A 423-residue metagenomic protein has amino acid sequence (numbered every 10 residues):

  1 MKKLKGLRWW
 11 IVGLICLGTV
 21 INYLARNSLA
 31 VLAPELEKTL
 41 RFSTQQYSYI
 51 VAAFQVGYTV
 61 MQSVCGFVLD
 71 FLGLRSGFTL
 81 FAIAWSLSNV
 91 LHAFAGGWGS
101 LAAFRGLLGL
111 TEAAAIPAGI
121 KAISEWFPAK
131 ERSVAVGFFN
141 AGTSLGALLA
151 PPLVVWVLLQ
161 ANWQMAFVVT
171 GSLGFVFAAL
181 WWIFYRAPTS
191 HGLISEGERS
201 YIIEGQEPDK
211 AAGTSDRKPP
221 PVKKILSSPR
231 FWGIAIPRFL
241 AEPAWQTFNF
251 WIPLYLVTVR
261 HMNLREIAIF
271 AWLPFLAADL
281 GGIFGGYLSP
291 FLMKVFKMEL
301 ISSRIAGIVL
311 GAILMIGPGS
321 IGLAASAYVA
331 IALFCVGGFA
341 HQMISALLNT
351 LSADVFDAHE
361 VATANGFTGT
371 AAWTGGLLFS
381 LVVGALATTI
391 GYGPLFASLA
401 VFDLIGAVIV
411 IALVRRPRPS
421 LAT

Functional and structural regions predicted by a protein language model:
N27, Q55-S63, A147-L148, F275-D279 (+2 more regions): Residue-level signature of mid-helix packing/kink "hotspots" within the transmembrane helices of 12-pass Major
L29-V31, L226-G285, H341-S345, N349: Extracytoplasmic gate region of multi-pass secondary transporters
R41, G73, F94-S100, T111 (+3 more regions): Helix-breaking motifs and short loop linkers at transmembrane-helix boundaries and internal kinks in secondary membrane
V60-G99: Conserved MFS/SLC helix-loop-helix module at the cytosolic interface between two early adjacent transmembrane helices
S76-V90, L300-G319, A400: Structural signature of the two symmetry-related core transmembrane helices
F104-T143: Cytoplasmic helix-loop-helix junction between adjacent transmembrane helices in 12-TM secondary transporters
F139-G192: Helix-loop-helix hairpin linking two adjacent transmembrane segments in secondary transporters
G282, A353-I390: A late C-terminal transmembrane helix in Major Facilitator Superfamily
